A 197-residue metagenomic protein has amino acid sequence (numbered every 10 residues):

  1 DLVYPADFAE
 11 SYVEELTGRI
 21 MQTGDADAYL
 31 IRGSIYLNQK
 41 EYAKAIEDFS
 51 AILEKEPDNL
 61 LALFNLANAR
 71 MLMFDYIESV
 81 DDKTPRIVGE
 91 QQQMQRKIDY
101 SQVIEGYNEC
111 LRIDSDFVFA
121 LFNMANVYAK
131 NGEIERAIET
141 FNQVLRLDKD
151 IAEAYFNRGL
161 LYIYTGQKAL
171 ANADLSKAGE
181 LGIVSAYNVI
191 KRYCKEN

Functional and structural regions predicted by a protein language model:
D1-D27: N-terminal leader/linker segments that initiate helical-solenoid repeat arrays
P5-E14, Q39-A51, F74-E109, N131-Q143 (+1 more regions): Structural signature of tandem alpha-helical TPR/SEL1-like repeats, specifically the intra-repeat loop/turn
M21-Q22, K55, I113, L147 (+1 more regions): Structural marker of alpha-solenoid helical repeat scaffolds
D25, N59, F117, I151 (+1 more regions): Residue-level recognition of tetratricopeptide repeat
A28, A62, A120, A154 (+1 more regions): TPR alpha-solenoid repeat register
I31, N65, N123, N157 (+1 more regions): Canonical tetratricopeptide repeat
Y164, K168-N197: Terminal, low-structured helical/coil segments at or just beyond the last alpha-helical repeat
